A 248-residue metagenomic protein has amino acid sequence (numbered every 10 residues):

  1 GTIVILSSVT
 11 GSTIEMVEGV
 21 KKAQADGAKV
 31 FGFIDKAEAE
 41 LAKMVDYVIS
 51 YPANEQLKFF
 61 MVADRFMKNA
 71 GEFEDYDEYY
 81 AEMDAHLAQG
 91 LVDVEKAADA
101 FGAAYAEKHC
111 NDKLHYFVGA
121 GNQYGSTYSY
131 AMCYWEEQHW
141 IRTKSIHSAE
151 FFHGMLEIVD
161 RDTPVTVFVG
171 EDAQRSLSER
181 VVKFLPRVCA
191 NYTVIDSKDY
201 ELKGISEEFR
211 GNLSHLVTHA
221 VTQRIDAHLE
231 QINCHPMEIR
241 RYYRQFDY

Functional and structural regions predicted by a protein language model:
G1-A85, A120, F168-I195: Glycine-rich phosphate-binding loops that contact phosphosugars or nucleotide phosphates
G11, K43, N54-L57, M61 (+8 more regions): Conserved active-site and cofactor/substrate-binding residues in soluble primary-metabolism enzymes
A25-A28, D64-E72, V92, K96 (+4 more regions): Generic secondary-structure signature for well-ordered alpha-helical cores
K43-Y80, K198, K203-Y248: Non-catalytic alpha/beta scaffold blocks inside enzyme catalytic domains
I49, E55, K68-I146, R241-Y248: Active-site phosphate/pyrophosphate-binding segments
G125-T193: Internal helical hairpin/lid segments
